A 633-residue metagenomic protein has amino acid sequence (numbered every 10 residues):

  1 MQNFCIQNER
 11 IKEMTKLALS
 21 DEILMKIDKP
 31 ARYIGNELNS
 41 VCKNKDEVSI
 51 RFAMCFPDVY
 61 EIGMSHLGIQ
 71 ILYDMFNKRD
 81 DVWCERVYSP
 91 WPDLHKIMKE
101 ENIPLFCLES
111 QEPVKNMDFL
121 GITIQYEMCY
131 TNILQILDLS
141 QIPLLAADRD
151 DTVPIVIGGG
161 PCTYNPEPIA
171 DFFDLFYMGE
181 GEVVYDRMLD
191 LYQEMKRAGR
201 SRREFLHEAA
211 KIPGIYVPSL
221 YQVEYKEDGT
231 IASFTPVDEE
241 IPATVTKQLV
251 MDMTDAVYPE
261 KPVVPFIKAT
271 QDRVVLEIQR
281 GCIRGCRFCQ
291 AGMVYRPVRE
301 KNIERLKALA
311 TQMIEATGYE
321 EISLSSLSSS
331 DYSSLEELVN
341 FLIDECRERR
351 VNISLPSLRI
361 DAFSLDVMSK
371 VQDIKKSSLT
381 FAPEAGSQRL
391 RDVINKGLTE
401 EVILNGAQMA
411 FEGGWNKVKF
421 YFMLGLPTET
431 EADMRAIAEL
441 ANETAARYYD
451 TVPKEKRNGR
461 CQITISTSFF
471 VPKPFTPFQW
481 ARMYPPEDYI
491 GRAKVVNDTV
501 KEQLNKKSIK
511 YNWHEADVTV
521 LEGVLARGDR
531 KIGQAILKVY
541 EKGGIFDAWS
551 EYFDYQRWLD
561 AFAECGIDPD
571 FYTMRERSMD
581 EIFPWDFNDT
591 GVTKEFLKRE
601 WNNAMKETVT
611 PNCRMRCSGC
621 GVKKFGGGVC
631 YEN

Functional and structural regions predicted by a protein language model:
Q2-V41, D46, F52-M54, Q503-N633: Radical SAM enzyme core and accessory elements
I23-A53, Y60-E61, P218, E224-V275 (+2 more regions): N-terminal [4Fe-4S]-dependent radical SAM core
F52-D58, F76, P262-Q290, I314 (+2 more regions): N-terminal pre-triad scaffold of radical SAM enzymes
M54-C55, V59, M128, Q312-K419 (+3 more regions): Conserved SAM/AdoMet-binding glycine-rich loop
Y60-G63, P92-H95, M128-Y130, T163-P166 (+14 more regions): Flexible loop/turn segments at secondary-structure boundaries
H66, K268-E304, R616-N633: Canonical Radical SAM [4Fe-4S] cluster-binding loop centered on the CxxxCxxC motif and its immediate flanking residues
D81-D93: A short beta-strand-loop structural module common to alpha/beta enzyme folds
P90-T235, P477-D529, I536-S550: Glycine-rich beta-alpha loop elements in corrinoid/cobalamin-binding modules across cobalamin-dependent enzymes
